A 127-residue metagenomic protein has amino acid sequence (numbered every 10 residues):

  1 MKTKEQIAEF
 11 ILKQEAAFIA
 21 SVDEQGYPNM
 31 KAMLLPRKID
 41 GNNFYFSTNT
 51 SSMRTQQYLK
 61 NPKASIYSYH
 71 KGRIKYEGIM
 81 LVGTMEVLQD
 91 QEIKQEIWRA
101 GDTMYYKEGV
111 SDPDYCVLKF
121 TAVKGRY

Functional and structural regions predicted by a protein language model:
M1-E5, S51-R54, R99-D102: Charged, amphipathic alpha-helical segments
E9-Q25, A64-S68: A short, Trp-centered hydrophobic/proline-enriched beta-strand micro-motif
E15, D40-N42, K60-A64, E77-G83 (+1 more regions): A generic structural signal for short beta-strands and their flanking turns/coil linkers
E15, K31, P113: Short beta-strand or tight-loop elements that sit immediately N-terminal to catalytic metal-binding acidic residues
R37-I74: A short mixed-secondary-structure module that forms the rim of ligand-binding clefts
I79-Y127: Charged, gly/pro-rich active-site loop segments
